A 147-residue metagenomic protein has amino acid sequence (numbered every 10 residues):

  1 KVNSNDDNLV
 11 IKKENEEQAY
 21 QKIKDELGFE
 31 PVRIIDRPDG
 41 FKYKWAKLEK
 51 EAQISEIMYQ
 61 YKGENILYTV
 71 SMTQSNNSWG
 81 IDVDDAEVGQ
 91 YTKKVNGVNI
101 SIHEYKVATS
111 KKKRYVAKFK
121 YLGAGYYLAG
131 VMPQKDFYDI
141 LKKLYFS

Functional and structural regions predicted by a protein language model:
D6-Y121: Short, solvent-exposed recognition patches
L122-S147: Surface-exposed amphipathic alpha-helical segments
